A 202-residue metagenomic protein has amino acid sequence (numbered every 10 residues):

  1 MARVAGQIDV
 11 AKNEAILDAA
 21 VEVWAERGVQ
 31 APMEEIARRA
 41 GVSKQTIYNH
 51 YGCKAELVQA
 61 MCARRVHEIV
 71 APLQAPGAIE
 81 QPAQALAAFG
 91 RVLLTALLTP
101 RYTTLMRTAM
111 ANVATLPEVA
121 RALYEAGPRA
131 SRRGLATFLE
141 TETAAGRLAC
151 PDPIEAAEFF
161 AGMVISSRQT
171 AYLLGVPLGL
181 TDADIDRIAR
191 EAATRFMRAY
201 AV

Functional and structural regions predicted by a protein language model:
M1-A2, A88, V92-L94, R133 (+4 more regions): C-terminal peripheral helix-coil segments that are non-catalytic and often amphipathic
M1-V42, N49, A55-E56: Basic, helix-initiating cap at the start of DNA-binding domains
V29-Q30, V119, L148: Conserved hydrophobic residue
M33, A63-I69: Short, basic, alpha-helical segments at the C-terminal edge of helix-turn-helix-like DNA-binding modules
Q45-G52, A60, R64: Base-recognition residues in the alpha-helical recognition helix of bacterial helix-turn-helix
C53, T99, V113-P117: Short loop-to-helix capping motifs
A60, A71-M106, P153-F160: Hydrophobic alpha-helical connector segments
T95, T104, T108-M110, E118-A144 (+3 more regions): Amphipathic alpha-helical packing segments from all-alpha helical-bundle domains
